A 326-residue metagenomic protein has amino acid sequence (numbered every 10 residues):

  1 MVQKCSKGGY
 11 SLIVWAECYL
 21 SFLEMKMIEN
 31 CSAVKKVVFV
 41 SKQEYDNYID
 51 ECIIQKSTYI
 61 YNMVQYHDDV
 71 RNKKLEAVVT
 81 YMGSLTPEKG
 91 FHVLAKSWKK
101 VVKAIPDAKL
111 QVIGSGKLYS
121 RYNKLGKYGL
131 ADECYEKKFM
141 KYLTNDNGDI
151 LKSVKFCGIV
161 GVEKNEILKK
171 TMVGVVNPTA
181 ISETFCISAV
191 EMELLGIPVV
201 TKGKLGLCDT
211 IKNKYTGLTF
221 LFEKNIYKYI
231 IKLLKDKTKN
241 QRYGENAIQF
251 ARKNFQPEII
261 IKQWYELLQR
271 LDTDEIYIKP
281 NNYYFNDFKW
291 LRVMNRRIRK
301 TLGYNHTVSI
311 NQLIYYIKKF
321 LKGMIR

Functional and structural regions predicted by a protein language model:
S21, A33-D69: Donor nucleotide-sugar binding/catalytic pocket of nucleotide-sugar-dependent glycosyltransferases
V38, V70-V102, L110-I113: Conserved donor-binding/catalytic core segment of Leloir-type glycosyltransferases
N123-I159: Nucleotide-activated donor-binding/catalytic signature segment of Leloir-type glycosyltransferases, i.e., the conserved
S153, K169-T184: Acidic donor-binding loop of glycosyltransferase active sites
N165, I187-L194, C208-D209, Y215: Short alpha-helical segment that forms part of, or immediately flanks, the ligand-binding pocket in carbohydrate-active
P198-T201, T219: Short hydrophobic beta-strand element within catalytic cores of glycosyltransferases and related nucleotide-activated
N213-K224, K232-T238: Conserved acidic donor-binding segment of nucleotide-sugar-dependent glycosyltransferases
K253, P257-R326: C-terminal amphipathic helix plus adjacent low-complexity, charged tail appended to glycosyltransferase catalytic
